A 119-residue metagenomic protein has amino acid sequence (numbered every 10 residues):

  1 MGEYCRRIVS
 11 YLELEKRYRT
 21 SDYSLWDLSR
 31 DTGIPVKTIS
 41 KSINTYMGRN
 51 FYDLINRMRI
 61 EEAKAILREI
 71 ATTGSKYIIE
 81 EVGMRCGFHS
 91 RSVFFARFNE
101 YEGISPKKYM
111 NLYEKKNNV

Functional and structural regions predicted by a protein language model:
M1-E81, R85-C86, R97-E100, K107 (+1 more regions): Membrane-proximal linker segments that couple transmembrane helices to downstream signaling/catalytic modules
K37, R91-S92: Key DNA-contact positions within bacterial/archaeal DNA-binding proteins
